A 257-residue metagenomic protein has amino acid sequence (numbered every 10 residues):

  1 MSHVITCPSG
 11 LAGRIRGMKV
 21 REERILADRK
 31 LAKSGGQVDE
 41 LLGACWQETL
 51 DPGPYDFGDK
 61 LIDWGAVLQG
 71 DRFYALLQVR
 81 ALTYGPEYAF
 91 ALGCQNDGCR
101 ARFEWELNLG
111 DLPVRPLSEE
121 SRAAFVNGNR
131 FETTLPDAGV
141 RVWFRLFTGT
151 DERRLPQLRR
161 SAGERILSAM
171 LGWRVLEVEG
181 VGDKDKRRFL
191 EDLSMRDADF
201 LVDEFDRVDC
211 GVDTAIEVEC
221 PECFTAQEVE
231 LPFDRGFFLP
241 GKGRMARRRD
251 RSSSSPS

Functional and structural regions predicted by a protein language model:
M1-S257: Long C-terminal interaction/binding lobes of large macromolecular proteins
